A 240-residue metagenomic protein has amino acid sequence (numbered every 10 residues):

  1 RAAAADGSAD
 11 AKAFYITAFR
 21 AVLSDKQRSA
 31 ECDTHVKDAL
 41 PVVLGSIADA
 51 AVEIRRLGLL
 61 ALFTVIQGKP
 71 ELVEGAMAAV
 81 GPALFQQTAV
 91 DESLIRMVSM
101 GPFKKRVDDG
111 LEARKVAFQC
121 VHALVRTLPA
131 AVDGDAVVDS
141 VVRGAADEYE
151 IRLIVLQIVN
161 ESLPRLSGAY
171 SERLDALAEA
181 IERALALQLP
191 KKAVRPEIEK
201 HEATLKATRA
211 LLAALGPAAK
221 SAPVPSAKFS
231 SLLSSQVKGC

Functional and structural regions predicted by a protein language model:
R1, S29-P41, V73-G81, I95-S99 (+3 more regions): Core helices of alpha-solenoid repeat scaffolds
A2-A5, V42-S46, V80-D91, M100-K105 (+2 more regions): Alpha-solenoid HEAT/Armadillo-like helical repeat scaffolds in large eukaryotic proteins
A4, Y15-Q27, S46-I47, G58-K69 (+6 more regions): Hydrophobic residues within the alpha-helices of tandem HEAT/HEAT-like
G7-S8, A50-A51, P70, E92 (+2 more regions): Short inter-helical turns and helix N-cap capping residues of alpha-solenoid HEAT/ARM repeat scaffolds
D10, D38, E53, L72 (+7 more regions): Structural detector for tandem alpha-solenoid helical repeats, activating at a conserved register within the helical
A18, A30-C32, K105-D135: Alpha-solenoid helical repeat scaffolds
T88-E112, L185-A207: Acidic, Ser/Thr- and Gly/Pro-rich intrinsically disordered linkers and low-complexity segments that flank or connect
L212-C240: Eukaryotic acidic, Ser/Thr-rich intrinsically disordered low-complexity regions
